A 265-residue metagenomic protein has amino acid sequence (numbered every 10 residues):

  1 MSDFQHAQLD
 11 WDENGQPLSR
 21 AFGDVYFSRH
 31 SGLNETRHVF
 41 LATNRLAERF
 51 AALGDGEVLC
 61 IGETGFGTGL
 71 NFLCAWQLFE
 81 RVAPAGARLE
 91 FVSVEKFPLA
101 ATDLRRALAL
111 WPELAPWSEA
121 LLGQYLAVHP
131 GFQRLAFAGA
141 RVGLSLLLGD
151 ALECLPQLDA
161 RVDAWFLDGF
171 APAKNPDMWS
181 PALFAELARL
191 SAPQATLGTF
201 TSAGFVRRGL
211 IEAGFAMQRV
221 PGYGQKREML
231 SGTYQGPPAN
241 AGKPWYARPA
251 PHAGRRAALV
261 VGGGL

Functional and structural regions predicted by a protein language model:
M1-C60, W76-E113: Rossmann-like AdoMet
G62-T64, T68, V94, V261: Conserved beta-strand/loop positions that form the S-adenosyl-L-methionine
G65, G254-L265: Glycine-rich adenosine-cofactor-binding loop
T68-L73, L265: Glycine-rich SAM-binding Motif I of class I
R105-L158: S-adenosyl-L-methionine
A164-F166, P193-T201: Conserved beta-strand signature within the Rossmann-like core of class I S-adenosyl-L-methionine
D177-P193: A short glycine-rich, Lys/Arg-flanked "PGG" loop and its adjoining helix->strand segment in the class I
A203-R256: Class I S-adenosyl-L-methionine
